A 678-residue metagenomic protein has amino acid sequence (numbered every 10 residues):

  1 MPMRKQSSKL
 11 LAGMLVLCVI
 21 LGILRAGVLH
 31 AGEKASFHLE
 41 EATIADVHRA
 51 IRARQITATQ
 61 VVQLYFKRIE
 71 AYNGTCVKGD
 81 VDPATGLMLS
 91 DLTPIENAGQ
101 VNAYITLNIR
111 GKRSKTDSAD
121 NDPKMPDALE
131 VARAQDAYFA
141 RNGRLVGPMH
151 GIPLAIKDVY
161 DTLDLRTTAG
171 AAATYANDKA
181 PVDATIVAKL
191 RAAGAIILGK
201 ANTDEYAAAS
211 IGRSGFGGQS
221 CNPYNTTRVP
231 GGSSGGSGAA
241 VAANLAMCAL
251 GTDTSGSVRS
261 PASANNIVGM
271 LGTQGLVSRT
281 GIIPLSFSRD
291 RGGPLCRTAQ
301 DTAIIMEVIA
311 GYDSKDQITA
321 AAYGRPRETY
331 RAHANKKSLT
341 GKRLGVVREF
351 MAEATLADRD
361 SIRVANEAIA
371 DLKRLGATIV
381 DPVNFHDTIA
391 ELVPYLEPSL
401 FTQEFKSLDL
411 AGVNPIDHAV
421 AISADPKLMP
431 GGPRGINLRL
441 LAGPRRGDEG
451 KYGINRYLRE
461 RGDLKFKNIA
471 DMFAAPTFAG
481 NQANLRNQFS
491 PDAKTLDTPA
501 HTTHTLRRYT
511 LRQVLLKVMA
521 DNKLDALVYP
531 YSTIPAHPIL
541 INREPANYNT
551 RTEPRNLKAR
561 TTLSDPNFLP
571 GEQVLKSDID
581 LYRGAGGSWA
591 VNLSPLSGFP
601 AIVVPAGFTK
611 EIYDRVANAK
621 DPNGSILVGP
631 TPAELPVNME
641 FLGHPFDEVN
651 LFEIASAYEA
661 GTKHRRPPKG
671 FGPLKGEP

Functional and structural regions predicted by a protein language model:
P2-M14: Bacterial N-terminal signal peptides that target proteins for export
G13-R25: Bacterial N-terminal signal peptides
G32-T168, A172-A176, A207-A209, T319-R331 (+5 more regions): Short, well-ordered alpha-helical
A35, H150-A172, R331-M351, F401-L516 (+2 more regions): Short helix-loop capping/hinge segments that flank enzyme active sites or metal/cofactor-binding pockets
R49-I56, F66-G74, I109, R133-A140 (+8 more regions): Sec-exported extracytoplasmic/periplasmic mature domains
F66, E70, T75, R297-E328 (+3 more regions): Acidic-enriched catalytic cores of C-N bond-cleaving enzymes acting on peptides and small amides
A71, A243-R348, E353-T355, A365-T378 (+7 more regions): Structural helix-boundary/capping segments
I95-A98, T106-S114, L129, P148-G292 (+6 more regions): Short glycine/serine-rich loop/turn segments
